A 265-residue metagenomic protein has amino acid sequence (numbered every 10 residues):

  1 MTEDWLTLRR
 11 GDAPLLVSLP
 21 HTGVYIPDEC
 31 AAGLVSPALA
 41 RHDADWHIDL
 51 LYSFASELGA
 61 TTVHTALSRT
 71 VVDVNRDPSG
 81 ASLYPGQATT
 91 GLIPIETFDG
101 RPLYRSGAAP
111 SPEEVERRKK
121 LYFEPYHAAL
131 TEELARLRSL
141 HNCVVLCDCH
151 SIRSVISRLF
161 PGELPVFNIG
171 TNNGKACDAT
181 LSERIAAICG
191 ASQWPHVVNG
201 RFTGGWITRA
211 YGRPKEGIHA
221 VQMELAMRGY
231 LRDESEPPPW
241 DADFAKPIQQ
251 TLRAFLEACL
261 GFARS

Functional and structural regions predicted by a protein language model:
M1-L146, S151-S265: N-terminal catalytic or cofactor-binding beta/alpha core of small enzyme domains
